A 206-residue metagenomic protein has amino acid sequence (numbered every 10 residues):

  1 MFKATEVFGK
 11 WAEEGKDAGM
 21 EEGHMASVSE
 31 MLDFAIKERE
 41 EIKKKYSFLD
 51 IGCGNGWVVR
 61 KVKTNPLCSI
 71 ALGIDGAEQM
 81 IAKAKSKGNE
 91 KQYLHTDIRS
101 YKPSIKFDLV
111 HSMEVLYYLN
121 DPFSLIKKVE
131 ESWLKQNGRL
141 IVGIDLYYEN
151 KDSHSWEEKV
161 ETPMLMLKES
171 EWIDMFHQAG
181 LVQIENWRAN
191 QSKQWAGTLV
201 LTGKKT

Functional and structural regions predicted by a protein language model:
M1-E40, Y148-E149: Conserved class I S-adenosyl-L-methionine
L49-I51, N55-S100: Class I SAM-dependent methyltransferase SAM/SAH-binding core
H111: A conserved beta-strand element that flanks and buttresses the S-adenosyl-L-methionine
F123-Q136: A short glycine-rich, Lys/Arg-flanked "PGG" loop and its adjoining helix->strand segment in the class I
N137-D145: Conserved beta-strand signature within the Rossmann-like core of class I S-adenosyl-L-methionine
D145-P163: Short, glycine-/aromatic-enriched active-site segment of Class I SAM-dependent methyltransferases
M164-A179: Short alpha-helix
L181-S192: Conserved S-adenosyl-L-methionine
